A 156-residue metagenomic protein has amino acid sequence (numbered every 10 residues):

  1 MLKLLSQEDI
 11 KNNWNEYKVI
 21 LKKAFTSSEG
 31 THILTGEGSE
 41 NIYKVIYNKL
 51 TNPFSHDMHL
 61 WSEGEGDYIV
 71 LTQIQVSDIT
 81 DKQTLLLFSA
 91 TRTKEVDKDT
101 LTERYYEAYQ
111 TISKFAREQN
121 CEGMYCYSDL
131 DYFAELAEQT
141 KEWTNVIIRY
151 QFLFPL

Functional and structural regions predicted by a protein language model:
M1-N41: Short amphipathic alpha-helix that is part of the acyltransferase structural core
L2, S55-H56, A137-I147: Short glycine-aromatic motifs
L4, L87, Y150-F152: Generic recognition of long tandem-repeat/solenoid scaffolds
I33-H56: Active-site rim helix/loop that mediates acceptor-substrate recognition in acyltransferases
T51-F54, G64, R117-N120: Flexible, charged surface loops at secondary-structure boundaries
S55-K98: Conserved donor-binding loop and adjoining core beta-sheet/short helix segment in diverse acyl/aminoacyl transferases
T80-T140: Acyl-donor binding region in acyl/amide transferases
T144-L156: Conserved catalytic-core motifs of GNAT/GCN5-like acyltransferases
